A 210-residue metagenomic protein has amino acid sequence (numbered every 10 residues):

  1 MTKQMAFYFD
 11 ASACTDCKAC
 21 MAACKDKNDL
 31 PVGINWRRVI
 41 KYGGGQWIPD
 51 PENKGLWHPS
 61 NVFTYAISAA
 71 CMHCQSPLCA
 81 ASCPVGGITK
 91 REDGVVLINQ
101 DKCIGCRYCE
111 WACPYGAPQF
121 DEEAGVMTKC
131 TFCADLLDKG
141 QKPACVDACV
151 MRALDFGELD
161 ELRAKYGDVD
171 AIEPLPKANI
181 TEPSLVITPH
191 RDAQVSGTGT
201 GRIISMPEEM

Functional and structural regions predicted by a protein language model:
M1-M210: Non-ligating segments of multi-cofactor redox enzymes
